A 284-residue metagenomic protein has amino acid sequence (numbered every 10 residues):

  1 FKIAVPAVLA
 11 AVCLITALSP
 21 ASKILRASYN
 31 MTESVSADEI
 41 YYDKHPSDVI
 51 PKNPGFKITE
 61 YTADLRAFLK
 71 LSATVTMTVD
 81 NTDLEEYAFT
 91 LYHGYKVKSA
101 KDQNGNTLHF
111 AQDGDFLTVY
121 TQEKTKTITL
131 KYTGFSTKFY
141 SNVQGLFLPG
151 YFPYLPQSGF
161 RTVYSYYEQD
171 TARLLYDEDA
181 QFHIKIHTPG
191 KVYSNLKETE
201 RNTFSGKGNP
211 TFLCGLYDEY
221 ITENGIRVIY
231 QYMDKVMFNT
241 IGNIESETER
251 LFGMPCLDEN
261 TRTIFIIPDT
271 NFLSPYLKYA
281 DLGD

Functional and structural regions predicted by a protein language model:
F1-L69: N-terminal, polar/Ser/Thr-rich
K57-L65, D113-V119, E168-T171: Short structured motifs
L71-N81: Short, well-ordered beta-strand segments enriched in hydrophobic/aromatic residues
E86-T107, H183-K191: Solvent-exposed beta-hairpin/edge-strand motifs
G94-F147, T240, R250-L251, C256-E259: A surface-exposed beta-strand-loop module
T125-L130, F204-D218: C-terminal beta-strand-rich structural cap/linker in extracellular carbohydrate-active enzymes
Y132-N209: Extended, low-hydrophobicity, Ser/Thr/Pro/Gly-biased non-transmembrane segments
I184, Y217-D284: Juxtacatalytic substrate-recognition/specificity segment
